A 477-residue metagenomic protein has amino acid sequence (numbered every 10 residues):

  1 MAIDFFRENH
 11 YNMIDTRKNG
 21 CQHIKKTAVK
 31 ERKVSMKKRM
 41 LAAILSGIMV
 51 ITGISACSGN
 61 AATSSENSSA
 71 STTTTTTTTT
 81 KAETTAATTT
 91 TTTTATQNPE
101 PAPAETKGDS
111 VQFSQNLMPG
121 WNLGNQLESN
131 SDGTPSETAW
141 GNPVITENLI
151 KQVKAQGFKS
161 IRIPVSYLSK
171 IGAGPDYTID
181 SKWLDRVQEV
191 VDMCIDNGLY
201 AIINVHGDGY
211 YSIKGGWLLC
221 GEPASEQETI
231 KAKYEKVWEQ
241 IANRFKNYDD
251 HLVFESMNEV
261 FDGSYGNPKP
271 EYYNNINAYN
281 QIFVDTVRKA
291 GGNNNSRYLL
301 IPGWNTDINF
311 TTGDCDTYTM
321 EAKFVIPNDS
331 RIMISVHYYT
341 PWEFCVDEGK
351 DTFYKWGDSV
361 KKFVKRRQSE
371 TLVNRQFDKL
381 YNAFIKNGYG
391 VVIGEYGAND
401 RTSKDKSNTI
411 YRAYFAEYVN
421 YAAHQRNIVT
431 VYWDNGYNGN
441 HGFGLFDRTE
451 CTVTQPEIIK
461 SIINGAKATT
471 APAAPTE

Functional and structural regions predicted by a protein language model:
A2-S35: Short, Lys/Arg-enriched N-terminal segments with co-localized hydrophobic residues within the first ~10-30 amino acids
R39-G59: Sec-dependent N-terminal signal peptides of Gram-positive bacterial secreted proteins and lipoproteins
G53-T73: Sec-dependent signal peptide cleavage junction
E66-Q97: Extracellular mucin-like PTS domains
Q97-A104: Mature N-terminal, pre-catalytic/accessory segment of carbohydrate-active enzymes
T106-Y298, P302-I308, G439, T449-I462: Active-site mouth of glycoside hydrolases
N142, K236-E239, N243-H251, F261-R426: Extracellular glycoside hydrolase catalytic/binding regions
S403-E477: Aromatic-rich peripheral "rim/lid" segments of glycoside hydrolase catalytic domains that contact and position glycan
